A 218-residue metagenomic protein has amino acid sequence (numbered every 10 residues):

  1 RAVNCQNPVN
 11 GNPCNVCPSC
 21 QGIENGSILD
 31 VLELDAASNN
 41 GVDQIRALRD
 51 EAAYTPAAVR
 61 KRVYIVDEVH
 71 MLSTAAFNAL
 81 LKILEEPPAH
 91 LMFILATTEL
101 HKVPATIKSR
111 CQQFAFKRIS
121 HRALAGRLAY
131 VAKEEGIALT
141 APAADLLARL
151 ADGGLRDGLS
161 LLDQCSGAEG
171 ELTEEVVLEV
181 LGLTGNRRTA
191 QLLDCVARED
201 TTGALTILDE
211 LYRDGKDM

Functional and structural regions predicted by a protein language model:
R1-Q113, V131: P-loop/Walker A NTP-binding region and its immediately flanking N-terminal helices in P-loop NTPase folds
P18, G22-L29, Q44-A47, R60 (+2 more regions): Extended, largely alpha-helical regulatory/partner-binding modules appended to the mid-to-C-terminal parts
